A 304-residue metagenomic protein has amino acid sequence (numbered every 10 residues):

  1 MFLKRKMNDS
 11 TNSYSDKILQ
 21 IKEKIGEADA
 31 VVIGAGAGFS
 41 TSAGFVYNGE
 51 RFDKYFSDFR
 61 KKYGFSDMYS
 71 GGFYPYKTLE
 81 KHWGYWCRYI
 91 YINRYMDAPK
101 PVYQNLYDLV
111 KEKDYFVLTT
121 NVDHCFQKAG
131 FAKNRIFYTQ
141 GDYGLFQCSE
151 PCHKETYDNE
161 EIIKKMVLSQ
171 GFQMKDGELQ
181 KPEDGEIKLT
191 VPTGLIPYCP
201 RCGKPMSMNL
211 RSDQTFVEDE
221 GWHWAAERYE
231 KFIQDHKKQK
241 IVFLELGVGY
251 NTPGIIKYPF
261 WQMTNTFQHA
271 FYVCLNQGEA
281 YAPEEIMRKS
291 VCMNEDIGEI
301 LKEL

Functional and structural regions predicted by a protein language model:
M1-L304: Conserved catalytic alpha/beta core of Sir2/sirtuin-type deacylases, generalized to analogous enzyme cores that bind
